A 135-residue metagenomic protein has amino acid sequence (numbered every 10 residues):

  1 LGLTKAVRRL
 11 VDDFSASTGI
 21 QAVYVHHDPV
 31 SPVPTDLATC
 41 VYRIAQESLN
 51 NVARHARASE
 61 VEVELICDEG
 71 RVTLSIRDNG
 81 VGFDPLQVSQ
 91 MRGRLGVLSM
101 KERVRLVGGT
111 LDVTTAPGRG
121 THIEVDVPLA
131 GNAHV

Functional and structural regions predicted by a protein language model:
L1-V135: Coiled-coil dimerization/phosphotransfer module
